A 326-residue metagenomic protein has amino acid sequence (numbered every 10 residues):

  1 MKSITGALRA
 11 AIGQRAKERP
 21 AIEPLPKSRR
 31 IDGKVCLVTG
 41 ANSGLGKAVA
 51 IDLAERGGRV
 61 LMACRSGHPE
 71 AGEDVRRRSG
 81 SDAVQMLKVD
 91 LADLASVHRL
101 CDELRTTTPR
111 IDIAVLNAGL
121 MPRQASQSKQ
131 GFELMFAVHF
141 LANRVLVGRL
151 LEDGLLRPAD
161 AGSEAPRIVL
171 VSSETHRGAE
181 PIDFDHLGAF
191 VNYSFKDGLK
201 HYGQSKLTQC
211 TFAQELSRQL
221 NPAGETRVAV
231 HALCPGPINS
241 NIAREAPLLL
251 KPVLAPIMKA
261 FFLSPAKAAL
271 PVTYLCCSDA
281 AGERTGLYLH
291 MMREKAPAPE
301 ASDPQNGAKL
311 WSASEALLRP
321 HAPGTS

Functional and structural regions predicted by a protein language model:
K2-P20, L250-K251, A280-S326: C-terminal tail/cap regions
S3-L8, Q14-R244, L317-S326: Rossmann-fold NAD(P)H-dependent dehydrogenase/reductase core
G58-V60, Q85, A255, K295-P299: Short interface patches used for recognition in eukaryotic signaling and trafficking proteins
V97, S205, A232, P256-P297 (+1 more regions): C-terminal helical subdomain
L120, G131, D197, V253 (+2 more regions): Residue-level detector of alpha-helix boundaries and kinks
D185, K251-A255: Juxtamembrane interface at the ends
E215, P271-Y274, A313: Generic recognition of well-ordered alpha-helical segments
A246-L248: Mobile gating loops/cap/lid regions near enzyme active sites that modulate substrate access
